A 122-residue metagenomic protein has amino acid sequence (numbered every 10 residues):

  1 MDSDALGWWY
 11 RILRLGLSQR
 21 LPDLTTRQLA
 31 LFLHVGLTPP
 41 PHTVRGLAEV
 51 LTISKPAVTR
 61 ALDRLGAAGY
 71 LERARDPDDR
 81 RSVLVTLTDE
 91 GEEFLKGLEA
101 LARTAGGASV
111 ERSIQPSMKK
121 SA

Functional and structural regions predicted by a protein language model:
M1-D23, K120-A122: N-terminal leader segment of winged-helix/HTH proteins
I12-G16, K96-A122: Amphipathic alpha-helical dimerization/coiled-coil segments that flank or bridge DNA-binding/regulatory modules
R14-S54: N-terminal helix-turn-helix DNA-binding core of bacterial DNA-binding proteins
P41-V83: Canonical helix-turn-helix DNA-binding module
A48, L87-D89, I114, M118: N-terminal regions of proteins, emphasizing targeting and processing segments when present
P77-L98: Basic, amphipathic "hinge/linker" alpha-helix immediately C-terminal to the N-terminal HTH DNA-binding motif
